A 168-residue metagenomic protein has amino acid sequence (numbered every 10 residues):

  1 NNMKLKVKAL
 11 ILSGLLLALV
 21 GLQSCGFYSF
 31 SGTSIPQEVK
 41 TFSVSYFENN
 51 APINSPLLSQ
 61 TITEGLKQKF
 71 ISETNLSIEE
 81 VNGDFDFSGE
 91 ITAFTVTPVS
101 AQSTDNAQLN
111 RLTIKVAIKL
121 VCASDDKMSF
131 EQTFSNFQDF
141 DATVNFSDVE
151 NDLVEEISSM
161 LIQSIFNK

Functional and structural regions predicted by a protein language model:
N2-L12: Bacterial N-terminal signal peptides that target proteins for export
S13-S24: Bacterial N-terminal signal peptides
Q23-Q68, E73-N75, E80, N167-K168: A structural "domain/chain start" motif
E38-K40, S129-F134: Short coil-to-beta-strand
E48-S55, V144-D152: Second-shell loop/turn segments in exported
S72-L76, D84-S129, F137-N151, S159: Surface-exposed short loop/turn segments
E150-K168: Compositionally biased, intrinsically disordered linkers/stalks adjacent to structured regions
